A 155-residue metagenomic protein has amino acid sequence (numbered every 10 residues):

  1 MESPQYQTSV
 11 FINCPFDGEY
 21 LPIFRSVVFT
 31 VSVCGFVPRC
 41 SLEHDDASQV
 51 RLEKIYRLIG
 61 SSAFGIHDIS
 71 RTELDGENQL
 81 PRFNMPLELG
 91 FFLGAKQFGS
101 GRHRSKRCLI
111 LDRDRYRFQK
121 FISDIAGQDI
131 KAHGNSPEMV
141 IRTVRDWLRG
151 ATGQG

Functional and structural regions predicted by a protein language model:
M1-A63: Conserved N-terminal substructure of TIR/SEFIR domains
S26, K54, E88-F91, M139 (+2 more regions): Alpha-helical scaffold elements adjacent to nucleotide-binding pockets in ATP/GTP-utilizing enzyme cores
V33, G94-S105: Arginine/glycine-rich "motif VI" loop of SF2 helicases in the C-terminal RecA-like domain
E43-L89, F98: TIR-domain catalytic/interaction hotspot
I66, R107-L111, K131: Hydrophobic/aromatic beta-strand patches that form the interior of the parallel beta-sheet core in alpha/beta enzyme
G101-F118: Nucleic-acid nuclease catalytic cores
Q119-G155: C-terminal interaction surface of TIR/SEFIR-family domains
